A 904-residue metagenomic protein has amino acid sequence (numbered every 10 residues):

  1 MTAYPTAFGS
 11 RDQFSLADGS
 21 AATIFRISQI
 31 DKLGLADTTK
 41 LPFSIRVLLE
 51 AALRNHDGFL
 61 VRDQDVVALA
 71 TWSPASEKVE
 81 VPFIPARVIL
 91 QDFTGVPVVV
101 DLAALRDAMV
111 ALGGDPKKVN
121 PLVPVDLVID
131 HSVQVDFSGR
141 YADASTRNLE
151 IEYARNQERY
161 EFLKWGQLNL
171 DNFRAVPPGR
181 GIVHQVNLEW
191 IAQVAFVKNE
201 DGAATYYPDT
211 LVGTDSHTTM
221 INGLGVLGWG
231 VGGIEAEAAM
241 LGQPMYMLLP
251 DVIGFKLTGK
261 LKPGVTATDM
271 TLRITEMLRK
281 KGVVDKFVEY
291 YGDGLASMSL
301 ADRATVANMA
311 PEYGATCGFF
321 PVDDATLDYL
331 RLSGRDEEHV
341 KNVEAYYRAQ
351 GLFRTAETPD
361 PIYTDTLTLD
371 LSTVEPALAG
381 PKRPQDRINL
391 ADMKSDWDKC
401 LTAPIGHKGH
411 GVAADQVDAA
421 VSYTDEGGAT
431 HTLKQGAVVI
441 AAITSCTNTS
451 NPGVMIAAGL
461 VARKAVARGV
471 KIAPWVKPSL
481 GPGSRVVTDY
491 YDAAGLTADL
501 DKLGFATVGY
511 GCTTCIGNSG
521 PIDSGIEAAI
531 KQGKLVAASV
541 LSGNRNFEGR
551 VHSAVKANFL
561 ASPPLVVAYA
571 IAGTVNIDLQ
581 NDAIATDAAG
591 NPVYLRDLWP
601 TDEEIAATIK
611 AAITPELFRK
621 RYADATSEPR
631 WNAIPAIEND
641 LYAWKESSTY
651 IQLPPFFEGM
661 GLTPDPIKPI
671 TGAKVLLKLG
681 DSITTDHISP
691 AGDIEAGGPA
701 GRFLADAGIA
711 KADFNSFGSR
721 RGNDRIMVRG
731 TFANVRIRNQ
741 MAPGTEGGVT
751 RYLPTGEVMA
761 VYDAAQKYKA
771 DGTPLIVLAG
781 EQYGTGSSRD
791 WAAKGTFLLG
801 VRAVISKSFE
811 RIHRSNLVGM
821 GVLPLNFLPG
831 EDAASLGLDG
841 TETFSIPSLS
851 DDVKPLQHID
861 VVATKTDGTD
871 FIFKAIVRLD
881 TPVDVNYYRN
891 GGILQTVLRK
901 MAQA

Functional and structural regions predicted by a protein language model:
M1-R87, D126, Y650, F873: Acidic/polar, glycine-rich intrinsically disordered N-terminal extensions of enzymes
D57-K260, A267-L272, P376-A379, M393 (+11 more regions): Long, structured ligand/cofactor-binding scaffold of large enzymes
I84, L102-E158, Y290, L295-V412 (+5 more regions): Terminal amphipathic helices with adjacent charged low-complexity linkers/tails
P177, E200-A349, F353-R354, V454-P474 (+4 more regions): Mobile "lid/hinge" segments at catalytic clefts and subdomain interfaces of large enzymes
Y291-S297, N544, Q766-E810: Extracellular/luminal Protease-associated
D587-D602, R814-Y887: Acidic, glycine-rich flexible loop/linker segments
E638-D713: Segments forming glycine/polar-rich beta-alpha architectures that bind adenosine-containing cofactors
